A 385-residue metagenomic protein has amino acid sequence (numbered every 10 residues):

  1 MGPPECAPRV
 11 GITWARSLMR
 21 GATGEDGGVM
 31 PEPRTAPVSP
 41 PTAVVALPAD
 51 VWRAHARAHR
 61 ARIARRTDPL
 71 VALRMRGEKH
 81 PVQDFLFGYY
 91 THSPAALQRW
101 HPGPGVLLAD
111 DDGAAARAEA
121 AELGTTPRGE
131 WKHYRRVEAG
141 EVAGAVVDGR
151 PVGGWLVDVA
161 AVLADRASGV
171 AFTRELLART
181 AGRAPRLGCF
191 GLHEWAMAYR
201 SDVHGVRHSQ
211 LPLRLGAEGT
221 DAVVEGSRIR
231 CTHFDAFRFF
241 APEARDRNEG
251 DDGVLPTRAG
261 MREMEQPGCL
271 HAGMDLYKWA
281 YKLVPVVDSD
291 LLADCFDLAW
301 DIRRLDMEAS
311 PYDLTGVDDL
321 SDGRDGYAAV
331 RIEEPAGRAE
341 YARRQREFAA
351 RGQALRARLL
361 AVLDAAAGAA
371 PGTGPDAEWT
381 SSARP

Functional and structural regions predicted by a protein language model:
L18, E25-V29: Short, positively charged and aromatic/hydrophobic N-terminal segments
P31-L176, L320-T380: Active-site acidic/histidine clusters and adjacent loop/turn architecture that either coordinate catalytic ions
G153-G260: A contiguous catalytic/ligand-binding core that recognizes phosphate-bearing ligands
E225, H233-A236, A241-R247, R262-V284 (+1 more regions): Extended alpha-helical coiled-coil scaffold domains characteristic of the BAR superfamily
R258-R343: C-terminal interaction module
